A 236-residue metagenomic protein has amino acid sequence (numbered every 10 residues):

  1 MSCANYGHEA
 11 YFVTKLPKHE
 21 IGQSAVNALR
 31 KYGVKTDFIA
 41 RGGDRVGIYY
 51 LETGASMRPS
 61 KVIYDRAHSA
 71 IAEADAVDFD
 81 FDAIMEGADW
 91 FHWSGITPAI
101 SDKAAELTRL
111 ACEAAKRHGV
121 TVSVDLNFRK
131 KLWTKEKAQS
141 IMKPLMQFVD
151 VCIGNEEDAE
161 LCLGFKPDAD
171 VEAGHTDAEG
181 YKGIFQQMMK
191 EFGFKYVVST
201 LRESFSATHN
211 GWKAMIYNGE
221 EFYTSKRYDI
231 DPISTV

Functional and structural regions predicted by a protein language model:
M1-N5: Beta-barrel outer-membrane channel/assembly domains of diderm bacteria
E9-P98: Conserved N-terminal subdomain of the carbohydrate kinase-like
F12, V122-V124, C152: Hydrophobic faces of well-ordered beta-strands that scaffold small-molecule active sites in alpha/beta enzyme cores
A67, I96, N127-K131, E157 (+1 more regions): Active-site beta-loop-alpha junctions enriched in small/polar residues
A70-I71, A99-I100, R129-W133, S204-A207: Short, small-residue-enriched loops and turns at beta-alpha junctions that line or gate enzyme active sites
A114-T121, F192-K195: A short helix->loop->beta-strand "cap" motif at the edges of active sites that frequently abuts
L132-E220: Conserved phosphate/ATP/ADP-binding segment of small-molecule kinases
S206, Y228-V236: Short glycine/threonine-rich catalytic loop with a Thr-x-Gly-x-Asp
